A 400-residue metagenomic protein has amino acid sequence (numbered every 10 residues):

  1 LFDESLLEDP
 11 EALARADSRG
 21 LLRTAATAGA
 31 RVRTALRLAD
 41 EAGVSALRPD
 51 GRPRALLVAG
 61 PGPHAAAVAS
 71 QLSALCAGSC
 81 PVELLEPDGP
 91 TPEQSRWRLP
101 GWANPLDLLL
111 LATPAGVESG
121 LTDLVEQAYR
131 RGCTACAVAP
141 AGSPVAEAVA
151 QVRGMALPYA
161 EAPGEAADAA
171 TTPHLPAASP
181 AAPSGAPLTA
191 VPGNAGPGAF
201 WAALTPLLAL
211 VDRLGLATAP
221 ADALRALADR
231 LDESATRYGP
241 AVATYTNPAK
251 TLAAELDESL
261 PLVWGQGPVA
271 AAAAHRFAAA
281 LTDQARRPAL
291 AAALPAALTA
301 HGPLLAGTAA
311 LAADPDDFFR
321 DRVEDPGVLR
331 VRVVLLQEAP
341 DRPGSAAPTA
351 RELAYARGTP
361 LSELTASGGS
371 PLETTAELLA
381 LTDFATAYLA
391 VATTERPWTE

Functional and structural regions predicted by a protein language model:
L1-R37: N-terminal amphipathic/basic leader segments beginning at the initiator methionine
E4-P10, R15-R19, A42-V44, Y245-K250 (+3 more regions): Hydrophobic multi-pass inner-membrane translocation pores used for secretion and envelope-lipid/glycan export
D17-R19, R23-T24, T34-G51, P163-A199 (+2 more regions): Active-site phosphate/pyrophosphate-binding segments
R48-P53, G101-L106, Y129-R130, A254-E258 (+1 more regions): Flexible, charged surface loops at secondary-structure boundaries
R52-D232, E338: Glycine-rich phosphate-binding loops that contact phosphosugars or nucleotide phosphates
A55-L75, V269-A278, P343-L353: Short, charged N-terminal beta->alpha structural module
C76-V82, R130-T134, Q151-M155, T282-A292 (+1 more regions): Structural alpha-beta junctions
